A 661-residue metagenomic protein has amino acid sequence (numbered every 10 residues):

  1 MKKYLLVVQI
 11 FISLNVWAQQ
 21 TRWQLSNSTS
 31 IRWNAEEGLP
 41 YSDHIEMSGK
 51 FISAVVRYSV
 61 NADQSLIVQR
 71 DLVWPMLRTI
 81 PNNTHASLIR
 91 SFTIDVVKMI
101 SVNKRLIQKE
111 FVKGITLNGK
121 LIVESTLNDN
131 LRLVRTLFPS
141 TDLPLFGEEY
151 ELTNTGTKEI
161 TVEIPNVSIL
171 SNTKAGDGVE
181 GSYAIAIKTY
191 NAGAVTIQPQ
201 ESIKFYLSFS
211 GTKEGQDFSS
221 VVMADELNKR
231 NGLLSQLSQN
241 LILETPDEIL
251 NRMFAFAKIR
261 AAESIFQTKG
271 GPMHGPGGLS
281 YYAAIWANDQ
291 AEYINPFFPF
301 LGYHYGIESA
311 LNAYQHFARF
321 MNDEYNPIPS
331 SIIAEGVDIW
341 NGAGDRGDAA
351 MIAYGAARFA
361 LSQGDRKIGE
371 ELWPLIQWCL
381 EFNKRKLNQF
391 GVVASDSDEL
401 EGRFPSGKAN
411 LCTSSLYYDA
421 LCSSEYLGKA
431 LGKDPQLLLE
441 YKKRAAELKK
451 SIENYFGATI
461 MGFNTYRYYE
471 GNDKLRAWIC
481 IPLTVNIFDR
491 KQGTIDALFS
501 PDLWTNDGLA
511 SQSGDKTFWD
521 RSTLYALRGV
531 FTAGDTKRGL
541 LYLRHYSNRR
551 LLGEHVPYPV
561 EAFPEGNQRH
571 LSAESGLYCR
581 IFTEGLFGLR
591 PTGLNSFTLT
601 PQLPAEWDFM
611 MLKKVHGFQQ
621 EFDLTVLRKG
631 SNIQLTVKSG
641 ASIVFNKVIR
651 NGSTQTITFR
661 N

Functional and structural regions predicted by a protein language model:
M1-Q20: Bacterial Sec-dependent N-terminal signal peptides
A18-R252, G302, D535-G539, S547 (+1 more regions): Terminal accessory carbohydrate-recognition/targeting modules of carbohydrate-active enzymes
K109-G119, Q239-L279, L483-T484, G493-F499: Conserved oxyanion/phosphate-binding beta-strand-loop segments in alpha/beta enzyme cores
V134-L137, A186-A194, S330-R346, R358-F359 (+1 more regions): Aromatic/His-enriched, Gly/Pro-containing loop or helix-boundary segments that lie immediately adjacent to catalytic
T196-M223, L279-A283, P329-M351, E381-A446 (+3 more regions): The feature captures the catalytic groove of carbohydrate-active enzymes
A255-Q267, Q315-D323, I352, E381-Q389 (+2 more regions): Glycine-rich, acidic and aromatic/proline-enriched surface loops and short helix-turn segments that act as binding
I265-T268, M321-N326, K384-A394, N454-M461 (+2 more regions): Proline-centered turn/helix-capping motifs that create local helix->coil transitions or kinks
W286-L311, Q315, E370, P374-Q377 (+7 more regions): Active-site core of glycosidic bond-cleaving carbohydrate-active enzymes
